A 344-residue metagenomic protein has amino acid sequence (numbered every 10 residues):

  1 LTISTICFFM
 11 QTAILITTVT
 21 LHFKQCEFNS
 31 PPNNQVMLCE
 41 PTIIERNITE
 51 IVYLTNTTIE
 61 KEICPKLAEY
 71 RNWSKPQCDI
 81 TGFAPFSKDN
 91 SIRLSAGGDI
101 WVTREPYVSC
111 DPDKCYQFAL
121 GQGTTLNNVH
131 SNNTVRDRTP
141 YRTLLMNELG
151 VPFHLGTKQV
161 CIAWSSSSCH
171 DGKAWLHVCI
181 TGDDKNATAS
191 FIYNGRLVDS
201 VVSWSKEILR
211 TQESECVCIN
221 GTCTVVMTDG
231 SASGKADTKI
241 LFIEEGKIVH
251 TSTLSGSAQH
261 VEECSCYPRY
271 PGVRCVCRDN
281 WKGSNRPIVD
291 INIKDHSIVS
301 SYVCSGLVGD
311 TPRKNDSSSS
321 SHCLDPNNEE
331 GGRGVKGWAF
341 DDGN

Functional and structural regions predicted by a protein language model:
T2-C26: Alpha-helical transmembrane segments in eukaryotic/viral proteins
Q35-E62, P106, V160: Serine/threonine-rich low-complexity intrinsically disordered regions
A187-N194, K235-F242: Short, surface-exposed beta-strand/strand-loop-strand elements in extracellular ectodomains
M227-A232: Short beta-strand-plus-loop segments that form exposed binding edges in beta-rich domains
C275-C277: Extracellular cysteine-rich, disulfide-stabilized repeat modules
